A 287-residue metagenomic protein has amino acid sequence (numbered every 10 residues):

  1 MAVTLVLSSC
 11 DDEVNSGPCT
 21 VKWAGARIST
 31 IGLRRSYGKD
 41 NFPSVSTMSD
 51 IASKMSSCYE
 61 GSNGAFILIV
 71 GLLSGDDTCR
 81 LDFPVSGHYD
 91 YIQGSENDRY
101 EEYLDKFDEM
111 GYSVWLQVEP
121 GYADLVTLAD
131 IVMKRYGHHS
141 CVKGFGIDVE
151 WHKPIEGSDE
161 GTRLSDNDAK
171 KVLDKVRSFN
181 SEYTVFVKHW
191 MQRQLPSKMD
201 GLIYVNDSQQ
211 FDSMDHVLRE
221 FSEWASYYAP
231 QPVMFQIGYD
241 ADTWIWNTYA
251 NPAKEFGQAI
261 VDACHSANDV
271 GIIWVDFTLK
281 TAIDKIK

Functional and structural regions predicted by a protein language model:
A2-V21: Bacterial Sec-dependent N-terminal signal peptides
P18-D76: Catalytic domains of carbohydrate-active enzymes, especially glycoside hydrolases
W23-L33, G64-L68, V114-V118, K143-I147 (+4 more regions): Hydrophobic faces of well-ordered beta-strands that scaffold small-molecule active sites in alpha/beta enzyme cores
I51-M55, G64-E119, L164-T184: Aromatic-lined substrate-binding rim segments of carbohydrate-active enzymes
I69, M133-R163: Active-site groove signature of glycoside hydrolases
Y112-V126, L173-L195, Y204, P232-D242: Aromatic-lined carbohydrate-recognition surfaces of secreted/lumenal glycan-active proteins
A123, T127-K134, M191-V217: Substrate-binding cleft/loops of secretory-pathway carbohydrate-active enzymes
Q209-K287: Substrate-binding cleft of secreted/luminal carbohydrate-active enzymes
